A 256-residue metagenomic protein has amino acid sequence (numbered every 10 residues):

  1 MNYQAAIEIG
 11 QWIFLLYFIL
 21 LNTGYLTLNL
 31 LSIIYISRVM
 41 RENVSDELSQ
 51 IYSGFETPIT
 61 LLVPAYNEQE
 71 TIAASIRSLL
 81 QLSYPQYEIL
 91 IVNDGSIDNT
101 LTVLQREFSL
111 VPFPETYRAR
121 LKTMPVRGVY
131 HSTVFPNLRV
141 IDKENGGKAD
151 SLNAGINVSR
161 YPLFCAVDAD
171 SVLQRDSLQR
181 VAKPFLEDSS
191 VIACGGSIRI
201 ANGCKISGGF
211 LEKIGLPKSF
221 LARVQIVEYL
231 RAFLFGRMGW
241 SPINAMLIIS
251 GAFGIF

Functional and structural regions predicted by a protein language model:
M1-S53, R237: N-terminal membrane-anchoring/stem segments of glycan-assembly enzymes
L28-Q86: N-terminal signal-anchor transmembrane helix
E68-Q69, S96, K148: Donor nucleotide-sugar binding loop of glycosyltransferases
L79, D94-G95, G146: Conserved short acidic donor-positioning loop in nucleotide-sugar-dependent glycosyltransferases
N93-F113: A conserved acidic beta->alpha catalytic loop
F113-R139, E144-N153, N157, R175 (+1 more regions): Long helical/loop segments within the catalytic core of UDP-sugar-dependent glycosyltransferases, especially the large
K143, V167-A169: Catalytic metal- and UDP-sugar-binding loop of GT-A-like glycosyltransferases, i.e., residues flanking the conserved
F164: Short aromatic/hydrophobic "clamp" motif used to bind/position activated sugar donors
